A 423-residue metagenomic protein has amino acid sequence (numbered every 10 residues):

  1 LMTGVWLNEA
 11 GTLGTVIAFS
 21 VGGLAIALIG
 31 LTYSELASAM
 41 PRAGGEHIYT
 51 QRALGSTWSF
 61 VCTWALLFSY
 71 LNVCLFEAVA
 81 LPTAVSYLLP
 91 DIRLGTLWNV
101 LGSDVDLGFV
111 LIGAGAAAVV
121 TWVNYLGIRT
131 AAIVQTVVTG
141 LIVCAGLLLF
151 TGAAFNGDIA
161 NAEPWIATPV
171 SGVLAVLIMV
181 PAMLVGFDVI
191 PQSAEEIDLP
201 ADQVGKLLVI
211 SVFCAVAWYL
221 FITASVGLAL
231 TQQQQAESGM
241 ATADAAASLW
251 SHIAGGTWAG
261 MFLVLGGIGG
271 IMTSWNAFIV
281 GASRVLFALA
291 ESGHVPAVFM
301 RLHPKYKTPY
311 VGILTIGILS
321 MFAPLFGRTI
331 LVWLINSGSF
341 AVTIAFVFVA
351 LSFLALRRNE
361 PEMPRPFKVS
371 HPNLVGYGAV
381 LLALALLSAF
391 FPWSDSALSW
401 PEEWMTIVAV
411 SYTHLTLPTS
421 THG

Functional and structural regions predicted by a protein language model:
L1-T83, P181-A182, F187-I190, S388 (+1 more regions): Transmembrane helix-boundary motif of multi-pass solute transporters/channels
V5-G11, T15, A80, L97-V105 (+5 more regions): Transmembrane helix-loop boundary segments of multi-pass membrane transporters
T12-V16, I92-G108, T136-G260: Helix-loop-helix junctions that connect adjacent transmembrane segments in multi-pass membrane transporters
I48-T50, G55, Y87-R93, L207-N276 (+2 more regions): TM-loop-TM module centered on a large, flexible mid-protein loop between adjacent transmembrane helices in multi-pass
A65-T83, L184, V189-I197, T257-A297 (+1 more regions): Membrane-helix boundary/coupling elements in multi-pass transport proteins
G108-N156, P169-V170, L208-V212, I335-F348 (+2 more regions): Membrane-interface loop-to-helix entry segments
V134, V298-K307, F346-L398: C-terminal membrane-solvent junction of multi-pass transporters and transport-like membrane proteins
T413-T419: Conserved small/polar residues in nucleotide/adenosyl-binding loops
